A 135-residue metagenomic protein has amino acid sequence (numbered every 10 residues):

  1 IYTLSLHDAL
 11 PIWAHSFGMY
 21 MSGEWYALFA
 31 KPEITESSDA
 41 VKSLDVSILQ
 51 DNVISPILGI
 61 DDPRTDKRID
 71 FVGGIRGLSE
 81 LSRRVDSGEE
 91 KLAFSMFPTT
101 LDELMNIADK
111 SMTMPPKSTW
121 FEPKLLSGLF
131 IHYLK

Functional and structural regions predicted by a protein language model:
I1, A14, G23, K124-L126: Sequence-level motif detector for i,i+2 pairs with an aromatic at +2
I1-D8: Single conserved hydrophobic/aromatic residue that forms the stacking wall/gate of nucleotide- or nucleobase-binding
P11-L81: C-terminal structural cap/anchor segments
Q50-S55, G59-K135: Charged substrate- and nucleic-acid-binding regions of tRNA-handling and nucleotidyl-transfer enzymes, centered on
